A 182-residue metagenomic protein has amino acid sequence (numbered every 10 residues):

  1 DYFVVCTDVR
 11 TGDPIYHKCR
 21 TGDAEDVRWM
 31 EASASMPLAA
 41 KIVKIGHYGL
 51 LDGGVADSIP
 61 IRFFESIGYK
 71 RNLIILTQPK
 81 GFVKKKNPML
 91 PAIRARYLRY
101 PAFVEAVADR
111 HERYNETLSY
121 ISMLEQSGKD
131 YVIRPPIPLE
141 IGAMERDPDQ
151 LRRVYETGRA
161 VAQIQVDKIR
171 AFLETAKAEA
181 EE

Functional and structural regions predicted by a protein language model:
D1-E182: Patatin-like phospholipase
